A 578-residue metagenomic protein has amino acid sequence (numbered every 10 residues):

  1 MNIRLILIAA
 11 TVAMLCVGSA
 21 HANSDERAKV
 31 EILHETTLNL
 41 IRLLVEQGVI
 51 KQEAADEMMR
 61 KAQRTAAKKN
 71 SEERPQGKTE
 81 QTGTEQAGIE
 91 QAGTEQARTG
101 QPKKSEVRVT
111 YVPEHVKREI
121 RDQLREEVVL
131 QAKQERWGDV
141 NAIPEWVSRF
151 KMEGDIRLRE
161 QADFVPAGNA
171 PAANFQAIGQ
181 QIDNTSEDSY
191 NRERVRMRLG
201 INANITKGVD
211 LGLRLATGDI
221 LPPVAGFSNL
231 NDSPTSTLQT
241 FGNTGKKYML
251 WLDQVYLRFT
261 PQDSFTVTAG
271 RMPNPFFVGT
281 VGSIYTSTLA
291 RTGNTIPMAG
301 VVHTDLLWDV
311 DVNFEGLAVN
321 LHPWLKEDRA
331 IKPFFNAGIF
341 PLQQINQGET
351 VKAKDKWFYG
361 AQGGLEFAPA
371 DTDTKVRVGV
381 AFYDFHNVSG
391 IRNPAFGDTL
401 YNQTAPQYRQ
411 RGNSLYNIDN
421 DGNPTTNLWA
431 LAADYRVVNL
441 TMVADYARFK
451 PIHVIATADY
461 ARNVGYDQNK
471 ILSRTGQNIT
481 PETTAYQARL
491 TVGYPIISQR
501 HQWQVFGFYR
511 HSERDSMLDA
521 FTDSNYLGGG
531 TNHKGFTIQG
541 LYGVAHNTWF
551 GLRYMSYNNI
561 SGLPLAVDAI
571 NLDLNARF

Functional and structural regions predicted by a protein language model:
M1-I3: N-terminal secretory signal peptides that target proteins for export/translocation
L5, A9-V12, G18-D183, F578: N-terminal periplasmic/intermembrane-space "pro-region" immediately following the signal or transit peptide
S24-V30, S186, H303-L306, L428: Second-shell loop/turn segments in exported
K78, G88, G93, R98-G100 (+10 more regions): Glycine/serine-rich loop-strand microenvironments at binding/catalytic pocket rims
V147-K151, L158, D188-V388, T483-F521: Outer membrane beta-barrel
N169-Q176, S228-P234, I284-R291, V310 (+6 more regions): Flexible, surface-exposed loop regions and adjacent strand-edge segments of Gram-negative outer-membrane beta-barrel
A172-S186, F227-F241, L289-P297, N413-S414 (+2 more regions): Surface-exposed intrinsically disordered loops and tails
D183-S186, F241-T244, T266-T268, A395-F578: Outer-membrane beta-barrel pore domains
